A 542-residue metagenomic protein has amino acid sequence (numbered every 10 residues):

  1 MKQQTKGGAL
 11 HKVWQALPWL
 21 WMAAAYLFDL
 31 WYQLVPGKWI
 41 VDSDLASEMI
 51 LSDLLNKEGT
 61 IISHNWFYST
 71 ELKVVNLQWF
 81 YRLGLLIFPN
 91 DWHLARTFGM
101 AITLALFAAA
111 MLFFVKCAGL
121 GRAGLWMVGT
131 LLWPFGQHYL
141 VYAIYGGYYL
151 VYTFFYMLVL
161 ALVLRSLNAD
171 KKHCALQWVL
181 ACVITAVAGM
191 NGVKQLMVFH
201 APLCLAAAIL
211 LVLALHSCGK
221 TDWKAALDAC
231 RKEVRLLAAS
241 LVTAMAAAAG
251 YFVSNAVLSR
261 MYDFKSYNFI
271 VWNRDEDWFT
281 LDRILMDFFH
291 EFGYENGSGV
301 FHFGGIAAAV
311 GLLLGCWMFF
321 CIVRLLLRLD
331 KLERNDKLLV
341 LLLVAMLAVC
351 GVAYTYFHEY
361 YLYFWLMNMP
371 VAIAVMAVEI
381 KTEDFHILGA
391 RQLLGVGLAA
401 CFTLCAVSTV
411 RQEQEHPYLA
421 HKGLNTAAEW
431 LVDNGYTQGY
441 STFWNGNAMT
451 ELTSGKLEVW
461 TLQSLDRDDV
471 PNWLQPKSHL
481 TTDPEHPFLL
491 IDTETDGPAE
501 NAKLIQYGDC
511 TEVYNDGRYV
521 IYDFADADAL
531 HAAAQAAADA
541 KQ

Functional and structural regions predicted by a protein language model:
K12-A23, L176-V183, L241, M245 (+3 more regions): Signature aromatic-anchored transmembrane alpha helix within multi-pass, membrane-resident enzymes that catalyze glycan
W19, F98-R122, L158-L162, W317-C321: Transmembrane-helix motifs of polytopic, lipid-linked glycan transferases
L34-S43, N56-W79, L86-I87, H93-L94: Membrane-proximal lumenal/periplasmic loop motifs of glycosylation machinery
T70, V74, G121-L167, E359-M369 (+1 more regions): Membrane-interface micro-motifs in multi-pass membrane enzymes
Y148-F155, M197, H302-W317, D336-F385: Hydrophobic/aromatic-rich transmembrane helices and adjacent perimembrane loops
D170-A175, A214-A238, A308-V344, A353-Y356: Membrane-interface helix-loop-helix junctions at transmembrane boundaries of multi-pass membrane enzymes, predominantly
A175-M197, P202, M245-A246: Membrane-interface alpha helices of multi-pass inner-membrane proteins
N434-D468: Short periplasmic/luminal acceptor-recognition loop of GT-C membrane glycosyltransferases, typified by
